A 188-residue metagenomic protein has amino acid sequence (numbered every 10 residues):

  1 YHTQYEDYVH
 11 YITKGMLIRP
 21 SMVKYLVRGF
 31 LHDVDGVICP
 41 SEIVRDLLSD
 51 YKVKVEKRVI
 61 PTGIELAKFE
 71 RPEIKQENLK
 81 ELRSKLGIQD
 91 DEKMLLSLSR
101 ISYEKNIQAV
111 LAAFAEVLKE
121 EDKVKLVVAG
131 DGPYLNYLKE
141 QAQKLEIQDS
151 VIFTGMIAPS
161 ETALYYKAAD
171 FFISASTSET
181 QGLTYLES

Functional and structural regions predicted by a protein language model:
D7-G29, I74, N78: Nucleotide-sugar donor phosphate/pyrophosphate-binding loop at the beta->alpha transition of glycosyltransferases
I43, G63: Carbohydrate-associated surface elements
E70-I88: A short helix/loop element that forms part of the nucleotide-sugar donor recognition site in Leloir-type
E81-R83, Q89-K105, L111-F114, V127: Conserved donor-binding/catalytic core segment of Leloir-type glycosyltransferases
N136-I157: Nucleotide-activated donor-binding/catalytic signature segment of Leloir-type glycosyltransferases, i.e., the conserved
M156-I157, L164-A169: Short alpha-helical donor nucleotide-sugar binding micro-motif in glycosyltransferases
F172-I173: A short hydrophobic beta-strand element within the catalytic core of glycosyltransferases that build diverse glycans
T177: Aromatic "clamp/platform" in nucleotide-sugar-dependent glycosyltransferases that forms part of the donor/acceptor
